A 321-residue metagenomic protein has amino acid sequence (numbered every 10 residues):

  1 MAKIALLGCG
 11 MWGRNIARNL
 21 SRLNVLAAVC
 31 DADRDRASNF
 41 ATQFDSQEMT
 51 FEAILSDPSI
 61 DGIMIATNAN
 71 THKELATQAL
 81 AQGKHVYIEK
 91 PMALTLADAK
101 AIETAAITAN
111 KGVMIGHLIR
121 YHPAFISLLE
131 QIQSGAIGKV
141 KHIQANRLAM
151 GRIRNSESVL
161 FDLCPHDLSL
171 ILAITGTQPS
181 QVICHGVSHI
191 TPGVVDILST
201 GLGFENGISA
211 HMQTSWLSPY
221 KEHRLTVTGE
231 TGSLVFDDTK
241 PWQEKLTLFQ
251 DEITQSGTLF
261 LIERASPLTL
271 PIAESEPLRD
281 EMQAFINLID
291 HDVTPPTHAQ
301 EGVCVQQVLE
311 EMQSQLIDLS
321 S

Functional and structural regions predicted by a protein language model:
M1-Q43, D318: N-terminal Rossmann-like dinucleotide-binding module
W12, G116-R120, I126, Q131-I153 (+3 more regions): NAD(P)-dependent dehydrogenases' Rossmann-like dinucleotide-binding region
L23, L118, T231-Q300, S321: C-terminal glycine/acidic-rich active-site capping loop/insertion
Q47-P58: Short acidic low-complexity segments
G62, N68-A69, K73-R120: Beta-strand-loop-alpha-helix segment that lines the small-molecule cofactor/substrate pocket of alpha/beta enzymes
G62-I65, K111, E205, A284-S321: C-terminal helix-rich "cap/oligomerization" subdomain common to oxidoreductases
T104-G112, I126-V140, G229-S233: Basic phosphate/pyrophosphate-binding loop/patch that engages nucleotide-derived ligands
L168-Q243, I272-S275, R279-D292: Contiguous beta-strand/loop segments that form the cofactor/metal-binding neighborhood of enzyme cores
